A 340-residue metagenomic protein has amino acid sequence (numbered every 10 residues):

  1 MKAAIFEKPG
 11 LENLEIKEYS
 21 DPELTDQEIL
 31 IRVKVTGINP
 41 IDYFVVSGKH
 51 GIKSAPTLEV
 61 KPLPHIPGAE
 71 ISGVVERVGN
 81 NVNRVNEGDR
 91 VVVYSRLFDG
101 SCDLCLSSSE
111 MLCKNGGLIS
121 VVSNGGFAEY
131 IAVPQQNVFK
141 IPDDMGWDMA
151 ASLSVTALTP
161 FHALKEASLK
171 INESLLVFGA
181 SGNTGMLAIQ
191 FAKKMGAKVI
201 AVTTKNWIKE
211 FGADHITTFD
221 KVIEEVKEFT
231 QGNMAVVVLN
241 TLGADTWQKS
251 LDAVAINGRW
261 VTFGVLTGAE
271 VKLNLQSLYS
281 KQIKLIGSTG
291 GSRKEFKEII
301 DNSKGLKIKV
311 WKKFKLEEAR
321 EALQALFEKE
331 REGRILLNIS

Functional and structural regions predicted by a protein language model:
A3, R32, Q248, R293-S340: C-terminal hydrophobic helical "lid"/dimerization subdomain of Rossmann-like NAD(P)H-dependent oxidoreductases
D21-G37, G51-L106, P142-D144: Glycine-rich beta-strand-centered segment in the early N-terminal region that forms part of a ligand/cofactor-binding
T57-V60, L97-G179: NAD(P)H dinucleotide-binding glycine-rich loop of Rossmann-like/cofactor-binding domains, especially the beta1-alpha1
V92, V238-L239: N-terminal Rossmann-like NAD(P) cofactor-binding module of classical short-chain dehydrogenase/reductase
M145-D220: Mid-domain Rossmann-like dinucleotide-binding core that forms the NAD(H)/NADP(H) cofactor-binding site
M195-K198, T203, L242-I308, N338-S340: Glycine-rich phosphate-binding loop and adjacent beta-alpha segment of Rossmann(oid) nucleotide-cofactor-binding
V222-G232: Short amphipathic alpha-helix with an adjacent loop that forms part of the alpha/beta core around
